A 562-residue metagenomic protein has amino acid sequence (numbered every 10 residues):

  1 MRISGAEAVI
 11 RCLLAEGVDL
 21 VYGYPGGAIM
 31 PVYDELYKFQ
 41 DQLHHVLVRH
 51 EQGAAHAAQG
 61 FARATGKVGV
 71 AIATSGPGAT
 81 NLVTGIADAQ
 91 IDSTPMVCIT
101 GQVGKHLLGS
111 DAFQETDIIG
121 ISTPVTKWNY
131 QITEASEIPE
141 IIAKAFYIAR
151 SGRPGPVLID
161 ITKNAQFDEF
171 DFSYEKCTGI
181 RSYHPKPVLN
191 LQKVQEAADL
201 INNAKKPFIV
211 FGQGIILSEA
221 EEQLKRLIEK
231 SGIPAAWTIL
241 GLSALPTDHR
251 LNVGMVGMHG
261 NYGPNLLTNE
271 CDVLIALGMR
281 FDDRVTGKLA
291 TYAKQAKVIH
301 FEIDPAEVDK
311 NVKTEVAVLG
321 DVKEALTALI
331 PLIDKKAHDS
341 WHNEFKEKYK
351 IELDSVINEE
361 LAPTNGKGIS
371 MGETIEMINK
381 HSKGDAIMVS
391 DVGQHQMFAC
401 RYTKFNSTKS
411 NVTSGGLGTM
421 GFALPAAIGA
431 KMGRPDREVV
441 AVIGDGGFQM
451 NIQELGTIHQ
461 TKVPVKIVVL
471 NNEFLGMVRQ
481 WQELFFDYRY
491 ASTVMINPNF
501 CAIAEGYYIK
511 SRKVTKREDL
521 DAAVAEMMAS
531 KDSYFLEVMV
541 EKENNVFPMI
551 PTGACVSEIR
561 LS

Functional and structural regions predicted by a protein language model:
M1-S340, M377, H381-G384, P464-V469 (+3 more regions): N-terminal alpha/beta PP-like core and its mobile active-site loop of ThDP/TPP-dependent enzymes
A6-D19, G27, V32-Y37, K350-P425 (+1 more regions): Active-site diphosphate/adenylate-binding microenvironment
Y24-G26, H45-H56, A71-G78, T133-E134 (+5 more regions): Active-site nucleophile and cofactor-binding loops and adjacent substrate-binding regions of central metabolic enzymes
I99, L107, F113-Q114, D309-L319 (+2 more regions): Thiamine diphosphate
S136, Y174, Q295-V392, R517-E526 (+1 more regions): Phosphate/pyrophosphate-binding active-site segments
P154, E219, I369-E373, F422-L424 (+1 more regions): A generic structural signal for residues located within well-ordered alpha-helices of large catalytic or ligand-binding
L158, H300, V389, V442-I443: Generic enzyme active-site microenvironment
D160-A165, G393-H395, E541: A glycine-rich phosphate-binding loop feature that marks nucleotide/adenosyl-phosphate handling sites
